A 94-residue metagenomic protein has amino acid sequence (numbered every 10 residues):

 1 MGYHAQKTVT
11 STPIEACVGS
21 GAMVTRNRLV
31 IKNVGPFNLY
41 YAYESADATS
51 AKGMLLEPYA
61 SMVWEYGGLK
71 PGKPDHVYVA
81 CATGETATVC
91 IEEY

Functional and structural regions predicted by a protein language model:
G2-V24: Surface-exposed ligand/attachment interfaces on beta-rich extracellular proteins
V9-P13, S50, G84-V89: N-terminal compositionally biased, intrinsically disordered segments and leader/signal-like regions
S20-G21, E57-P74: Beta-sandwich interaction modules
M23-T25, A48, L56-P58: Residues that act as N-cap/strand-start positions at coil-to-secondary-structure junctions
I31-G35, C81: Asparagine-centered strand-capping/turn motif at beta-strand->loop junctions
G35-G53, V89-E92: Short, surface-exposed beta-strand/strand-loop-strand elements in extracellular ectodomains
H76-Y94: Terminal connector regions
